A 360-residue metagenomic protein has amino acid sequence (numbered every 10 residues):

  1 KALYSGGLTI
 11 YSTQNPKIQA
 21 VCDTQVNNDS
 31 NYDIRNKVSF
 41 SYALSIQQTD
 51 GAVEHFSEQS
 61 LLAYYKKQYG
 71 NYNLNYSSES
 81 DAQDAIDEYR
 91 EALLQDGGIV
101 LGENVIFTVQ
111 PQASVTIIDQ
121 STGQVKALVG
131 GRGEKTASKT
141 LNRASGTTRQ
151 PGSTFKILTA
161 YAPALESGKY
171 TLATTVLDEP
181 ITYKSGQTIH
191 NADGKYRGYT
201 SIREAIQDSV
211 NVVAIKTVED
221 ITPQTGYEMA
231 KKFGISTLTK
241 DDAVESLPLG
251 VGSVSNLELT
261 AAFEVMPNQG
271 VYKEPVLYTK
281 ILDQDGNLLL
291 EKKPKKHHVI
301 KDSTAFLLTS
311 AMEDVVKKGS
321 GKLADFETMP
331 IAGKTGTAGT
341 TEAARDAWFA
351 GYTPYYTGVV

Functional and structural regions predicted by a protein language model:
A2-Y4, I206-S209, L238-D242: Short, flexible turn/loop "capping" segments at secondary-structure junctions
S5-T13, L101-V105, Q112, N142-P151 (+5 more regions): Second-shell loop/turn segments in exported
S12, P16-Y32, V38, Y42 (+8 more regions): A penicillin-recognizing enzyme superfamily signal
D23, N27-N31, G123, A160-K169 (+7 more regions): Sec-exported extracytoplasmic/periplasmic mature domains
A144-L172, L177-P180: Active-site rim segments in enzyme catalytic domains, especially the processed small/beta chain of N-terminal
K169-G226, Q284-D314: Conserved catalytic neighborhood of penicillin-recognizing serine enzymes
T174, E179, E245-L247, V276-T279: Extracytoplasmic/periplasmic beta-strand context in beta-sandwich domains, especially the cupredoxin/COX2 CuA-binding
Q187-N191, T222-A261: Mid-domain, small-residue-enriched loop/turn segments at the edges of structured enzyme/sensor domains
